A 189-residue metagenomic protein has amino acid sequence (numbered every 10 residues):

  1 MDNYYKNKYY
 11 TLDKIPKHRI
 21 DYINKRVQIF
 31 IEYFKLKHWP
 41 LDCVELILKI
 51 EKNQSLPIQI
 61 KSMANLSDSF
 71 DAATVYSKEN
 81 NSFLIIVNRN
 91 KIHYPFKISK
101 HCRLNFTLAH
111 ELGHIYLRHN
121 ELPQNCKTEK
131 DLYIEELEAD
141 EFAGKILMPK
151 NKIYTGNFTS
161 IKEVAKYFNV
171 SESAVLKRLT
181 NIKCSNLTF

Functional and structural regions predicted by a protein language model:
M1-F189: Active-site hotspot residues in diverse enzymes, especially metal/ion-binding acidic/histidine motifs
